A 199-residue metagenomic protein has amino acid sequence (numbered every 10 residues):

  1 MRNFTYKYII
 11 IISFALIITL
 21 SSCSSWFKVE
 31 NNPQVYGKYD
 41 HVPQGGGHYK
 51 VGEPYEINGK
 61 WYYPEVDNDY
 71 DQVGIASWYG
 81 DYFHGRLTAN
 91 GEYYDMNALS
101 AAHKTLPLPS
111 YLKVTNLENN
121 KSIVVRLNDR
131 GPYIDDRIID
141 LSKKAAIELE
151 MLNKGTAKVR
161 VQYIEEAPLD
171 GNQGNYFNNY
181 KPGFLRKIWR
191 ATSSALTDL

Functional and structural regions predicted by a protein language model:
M1-S21: Sec-dependent bacterial lipoprotein signal peptides
C23-L199: Secreted/periplasmic proteins
